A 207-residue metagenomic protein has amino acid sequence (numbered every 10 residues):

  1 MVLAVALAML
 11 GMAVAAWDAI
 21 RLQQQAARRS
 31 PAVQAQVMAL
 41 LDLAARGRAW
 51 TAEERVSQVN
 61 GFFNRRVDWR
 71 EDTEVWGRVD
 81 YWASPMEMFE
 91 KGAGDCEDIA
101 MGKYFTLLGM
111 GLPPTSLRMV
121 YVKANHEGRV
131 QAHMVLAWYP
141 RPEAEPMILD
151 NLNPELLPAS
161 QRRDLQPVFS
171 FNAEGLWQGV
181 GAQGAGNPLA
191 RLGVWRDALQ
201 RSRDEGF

Functional and structural regions predicted by a protein language model:
V2-G11: Bacterial N-terminal signal peptides
M12-F207: A structural boundary/capping signal
